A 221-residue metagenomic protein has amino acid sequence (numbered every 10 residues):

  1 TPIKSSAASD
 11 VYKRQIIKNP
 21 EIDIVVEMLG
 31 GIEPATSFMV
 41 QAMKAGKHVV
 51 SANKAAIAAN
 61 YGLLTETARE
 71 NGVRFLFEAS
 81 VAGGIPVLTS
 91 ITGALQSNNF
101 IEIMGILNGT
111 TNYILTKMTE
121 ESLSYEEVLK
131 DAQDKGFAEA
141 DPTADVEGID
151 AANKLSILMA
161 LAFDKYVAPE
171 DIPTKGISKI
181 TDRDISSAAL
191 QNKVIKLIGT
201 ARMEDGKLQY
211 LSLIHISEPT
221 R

Functional and structural regions predicted by a protein language model:
T1-A8, Y12, I214-T220: Single conserved hydrophobic/aromatic residue that forms the stacking wall/gate of nucleotide- or nucleobase-binding
S6-A45: N-terminal glycine-/serine-/threonine-rich beta1-alpha1-beta2 phosphate-ribose binding loop of Rossmann-like
G30-I32, A55, S80, N108 (+1 more regions): Short glycine-rich anion-binding loops that position phosphate/pyrophosphate groups of nucleotides and phosphorylated
A35-T36, K54-E78, L88-I91: Rossmann-fold NAD(P)-binding glycine/threonine-rich loop
V49-V50: A short hydrophobic/small-residue beta-strand
G93-E147, A151-N153: Conserved anion/nucleotide-ligand pocket segment
V128-L213, S217: Substrate-binding/catalytic subdomain of NAD(P)-dependent oxidoreductase enzymes
